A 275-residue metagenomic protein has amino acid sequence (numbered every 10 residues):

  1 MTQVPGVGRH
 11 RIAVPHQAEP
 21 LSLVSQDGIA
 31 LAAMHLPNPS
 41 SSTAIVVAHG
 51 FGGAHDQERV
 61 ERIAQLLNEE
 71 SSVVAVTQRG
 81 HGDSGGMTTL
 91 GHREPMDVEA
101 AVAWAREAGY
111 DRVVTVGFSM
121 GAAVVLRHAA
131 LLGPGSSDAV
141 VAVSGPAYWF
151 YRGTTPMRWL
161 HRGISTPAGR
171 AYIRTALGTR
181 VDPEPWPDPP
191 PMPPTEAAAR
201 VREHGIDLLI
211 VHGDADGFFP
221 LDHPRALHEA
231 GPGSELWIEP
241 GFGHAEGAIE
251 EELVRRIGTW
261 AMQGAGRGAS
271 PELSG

Functional and structural regions predicted by a protein language model:
M1-V24, I29-N38, E246: An N-terminal hydrophobic leader/cap segment in hydrolases
F51-A64, Q78: The serine-hydrolase catalytic nucleophile loop
A64-G85: Conserved alpha/beta-hydrolase
T89-A108: Alpha/beta-hydrolase active-site loop
P134-P187: Hydrolase active-site cap/lid region
V201-H204, I210-H212: Short beta-strand/loop motif that positions the catalytic acidic residue of the alpha/beta-hydrolase fold
L209-A215, P240: Conserved strand-to-loop "acid loop" that flanks and positions the catalytic carboxylate
F242-V254: Catalytic histidine-centered segment of alpha/beta-hydrolase-like enzymes
